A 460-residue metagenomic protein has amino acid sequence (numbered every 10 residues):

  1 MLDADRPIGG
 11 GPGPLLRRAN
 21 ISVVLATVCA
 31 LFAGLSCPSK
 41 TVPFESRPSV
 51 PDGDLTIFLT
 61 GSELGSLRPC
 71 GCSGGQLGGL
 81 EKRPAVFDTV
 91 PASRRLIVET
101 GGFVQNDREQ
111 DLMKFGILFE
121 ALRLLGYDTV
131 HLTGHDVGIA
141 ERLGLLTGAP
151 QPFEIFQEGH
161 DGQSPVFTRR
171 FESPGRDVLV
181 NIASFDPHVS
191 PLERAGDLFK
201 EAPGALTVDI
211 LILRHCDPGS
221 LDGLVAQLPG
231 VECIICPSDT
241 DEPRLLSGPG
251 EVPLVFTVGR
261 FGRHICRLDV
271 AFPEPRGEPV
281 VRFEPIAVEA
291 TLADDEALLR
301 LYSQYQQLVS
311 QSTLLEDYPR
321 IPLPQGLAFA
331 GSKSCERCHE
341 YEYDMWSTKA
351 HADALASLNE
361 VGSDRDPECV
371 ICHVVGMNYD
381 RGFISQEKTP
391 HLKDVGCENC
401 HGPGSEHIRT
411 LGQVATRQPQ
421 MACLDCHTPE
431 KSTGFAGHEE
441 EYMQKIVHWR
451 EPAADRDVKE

Functional and structural regions predicted by a protein language model:
M1-R17: N-terminal secretory signal peptides that target proteins for export/translocation
S22-G34: Bacterial N-terminal signal peptides
S36-P38, G71-S73, E336-H339, V370-H373 (+2 more regions): Sequence contexts marking disulfide-bonded cysteines in secreted/extracellular proteins
P38-R267, F272, E278-Q304, L308 (+5 more regions): N-terminal catalytic scaffold of extracellular/periplasmic and nuclease hydrolases that process anionic headgroups
S66, E242, E406, S432-T433: Short beta-strands and strand-coil junctions in structured, solvent-facing domains, enriched
L80, F115, D394-C397, Q420-C423: Amphipathic alpha-helical segments in well-structured domains
L292-Q418, F435-E460: Sequence context of c-type cytochrome heme-c attachment sites
R417-K431: A contiguous, mid-protein "functional segment" used to position or interact with cofactors/ions or partner subunits
